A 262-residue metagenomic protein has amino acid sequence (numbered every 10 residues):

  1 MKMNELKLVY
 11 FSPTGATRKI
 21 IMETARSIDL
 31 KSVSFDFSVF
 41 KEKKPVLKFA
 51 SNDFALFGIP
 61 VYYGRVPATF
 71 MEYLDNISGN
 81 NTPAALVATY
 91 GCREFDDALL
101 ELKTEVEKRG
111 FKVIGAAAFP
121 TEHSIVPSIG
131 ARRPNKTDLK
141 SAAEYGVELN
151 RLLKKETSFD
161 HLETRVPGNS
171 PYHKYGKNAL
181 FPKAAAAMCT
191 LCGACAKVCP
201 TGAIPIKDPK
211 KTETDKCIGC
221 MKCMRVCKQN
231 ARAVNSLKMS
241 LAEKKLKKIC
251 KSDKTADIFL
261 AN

Functional and structural regions predicted by a protein language model:
K2-K7, T14-F40, P45-A179, S236-N262: FMN-binding flavodoxin-like domain, especially the glycine-rich phosphate-binding loop
S12-G15, R93, T190, I218: A generic structural signal for alpha-helix starts
A131, A186-C189, C217: Short basic coil micro-motifs at the edges of alpha-helical modules that engage polyanionic partners
P171-K197: Charge-patterned, long linear interaction tracts outside catalytic cores
A184, A194-I218, K222-M239: Iron-sulfur cluster-binding cysteine motifs and their immediate structural context in ferredoxin-like electron-transfer
